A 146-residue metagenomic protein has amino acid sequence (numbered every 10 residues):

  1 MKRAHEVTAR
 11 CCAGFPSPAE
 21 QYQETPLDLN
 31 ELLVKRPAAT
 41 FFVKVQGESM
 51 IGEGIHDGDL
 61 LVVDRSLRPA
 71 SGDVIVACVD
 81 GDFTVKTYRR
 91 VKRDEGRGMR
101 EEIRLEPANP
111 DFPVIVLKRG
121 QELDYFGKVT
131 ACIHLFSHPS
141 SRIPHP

Functional and structural regions predicted by a protein language model:
M1-I51, D82, R90, E101-E102 (+3 more regions): Short, positionally conserved secondary-structure boundary motifs
F41, S71-R93: Short, compositionally biased
V45, V63-D64, K86, P107: Thr-Gly-centered strand-to-loop micro-motif
G58-D59, D73: Structural motif
V62-V63, V76: Hydrophobic beta-strand signal
D94-M99: Intrinsically disordered, glycine-rich low-complexity segments
